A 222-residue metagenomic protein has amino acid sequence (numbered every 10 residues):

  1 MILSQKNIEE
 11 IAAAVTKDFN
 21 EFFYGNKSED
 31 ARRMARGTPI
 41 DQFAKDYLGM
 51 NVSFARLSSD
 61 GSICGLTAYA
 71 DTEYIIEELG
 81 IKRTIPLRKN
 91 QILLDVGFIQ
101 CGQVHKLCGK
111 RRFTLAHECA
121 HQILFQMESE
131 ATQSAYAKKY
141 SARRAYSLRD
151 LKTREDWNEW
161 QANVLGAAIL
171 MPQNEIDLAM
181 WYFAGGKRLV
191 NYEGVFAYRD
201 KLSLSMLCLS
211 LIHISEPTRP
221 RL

Functional and structural regions predicted by a protein language model:
M1-I81: A metal-dependent hydrolase signature that marks the N-terminal structural subdomain at the beginning of catalytic folds
I8, R36, C108, R112 (+3 more regions): Hydrophobic (often cysteine-bearing) scaffold residues that line and stabilize catalytic clefts of nucleotide/cofactor
L57-T114, F125-Q126: Active-site scaffold of zinc-dependent metalloenzymes
F113, F125-E155: Post-HEXXH active-site segment of zinc metalloproteases
L115-L124, Q161: Active-site His/Glu-centered metal-binding helix of metallohydrolases
W157, Q161-E193: Short helix/loop segments within enzyme catalytic domains that coordinate or immediately flank catalytic cofactors
L204-L209, I214: Short alpha-helical "recognition helix" segments of helix-turn-helix
I212-L222: Single conserved hydrophobic/aromatic residue that forms the stacking wall/gate of nucleotide- or nucleobase-binding
